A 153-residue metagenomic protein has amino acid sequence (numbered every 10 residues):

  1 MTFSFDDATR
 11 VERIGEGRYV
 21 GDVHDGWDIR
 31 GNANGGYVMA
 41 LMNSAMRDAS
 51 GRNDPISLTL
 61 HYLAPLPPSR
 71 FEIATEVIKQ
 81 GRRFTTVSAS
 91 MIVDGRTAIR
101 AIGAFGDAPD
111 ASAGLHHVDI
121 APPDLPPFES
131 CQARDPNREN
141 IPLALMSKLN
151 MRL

Functional and structural regions predicted by a protein language model:
M1-L153: Terminal targeting signals and extreme-terminal segments of soluble enzymes
